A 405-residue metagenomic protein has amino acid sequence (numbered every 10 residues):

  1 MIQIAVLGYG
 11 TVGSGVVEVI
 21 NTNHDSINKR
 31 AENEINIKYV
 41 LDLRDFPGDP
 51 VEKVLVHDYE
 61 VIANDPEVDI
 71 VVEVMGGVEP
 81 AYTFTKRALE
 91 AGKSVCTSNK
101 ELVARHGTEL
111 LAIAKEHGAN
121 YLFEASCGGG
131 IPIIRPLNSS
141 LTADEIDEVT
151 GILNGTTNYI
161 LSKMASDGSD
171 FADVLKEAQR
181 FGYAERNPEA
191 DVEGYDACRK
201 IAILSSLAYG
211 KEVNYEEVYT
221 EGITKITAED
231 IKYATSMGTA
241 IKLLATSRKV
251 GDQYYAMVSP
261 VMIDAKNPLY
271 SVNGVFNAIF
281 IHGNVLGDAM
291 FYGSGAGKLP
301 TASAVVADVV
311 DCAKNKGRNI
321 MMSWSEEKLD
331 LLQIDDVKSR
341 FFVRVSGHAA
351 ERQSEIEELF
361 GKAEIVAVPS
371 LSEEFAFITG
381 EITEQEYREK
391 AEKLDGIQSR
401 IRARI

Functional and structural regions predicted by a protein language model:
M1-E90: N-terminal glycine-/serine-/threonine-rich beta1-alpha1-beta2 phosphate-ribose binding loop of Rossmann-like
L7, T11, G15, I35 (+14 more regions): Conserved active-site and cofactor/substrate-binding residues in soluble primary-metabolism enzymes
L55-V56, E73, C96-S98, Y121-A125 (+2 more regions): General beta-strand structural signal in soluble alpha/beta enzymes
V68, K115-D196, I203: Rossmann-like NAD(P)H-binding beta-loop-alpha module
A81-R87, A91, S98-N138: Rossmann-fold NAD(P)-binding glycine/threonine-rich loop
I146-T150, N158-L161, A165, E177 (+3 more regions): Catalytic, metal-anchored helix/loop core of enzyme active sites in primary metabolism
L175-S271, F276-A278: Substrate-binding/catalytic subdomain of NAD(P)-dependent oxidoreductase enzymes
V309-I405: A conserved regulatory-domain signal marking ACT and ACT-like small-molecule sensing domains and adjacent regulatory
